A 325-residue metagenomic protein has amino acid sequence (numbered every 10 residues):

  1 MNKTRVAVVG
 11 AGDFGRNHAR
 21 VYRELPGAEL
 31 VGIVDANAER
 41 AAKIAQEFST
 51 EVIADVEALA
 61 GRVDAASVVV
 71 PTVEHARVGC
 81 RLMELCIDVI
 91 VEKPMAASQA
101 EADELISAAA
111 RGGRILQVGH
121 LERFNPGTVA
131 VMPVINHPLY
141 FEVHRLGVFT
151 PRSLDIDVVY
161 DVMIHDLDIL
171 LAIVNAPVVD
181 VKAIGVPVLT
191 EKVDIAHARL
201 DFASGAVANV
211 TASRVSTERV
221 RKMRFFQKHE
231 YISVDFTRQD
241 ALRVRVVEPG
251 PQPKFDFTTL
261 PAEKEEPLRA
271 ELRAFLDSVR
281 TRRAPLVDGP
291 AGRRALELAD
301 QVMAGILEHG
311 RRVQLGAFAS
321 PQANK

Functional and structural regions predicted by a protein language model:
M1-F48, L170: N-terminal Rossmann-like dinucleotide-binding module
H18, F48-I106: Beta-loop-alpha module in the N-terminal Rossmann-like domain of NAD(P)-dependent dehydrogenases, especially those
A36, T259-R273, V287: Active-site loop of classical SDR/Rossmann-like NAD(P)-dependent oxidoreductases, centered on the catalytic Tyr-X3-Lys
A54, V91, L116-V118, V234: Hydrophobic residues in well-ordered beta-strands that form the structural core
A65-V68, A274-K325: C-terminal helix-rich "cap/oligomerization" subdomain common to oxidoreductases
A96-S153: A contiguous active-site-proximal alpha/beta segment in oxidoreductase catalytic domains
G119-P126, F149-V178, A291-G292: Mid-domain beta-loop-alpha active-site segment that forms a flexible, acidic cofactor/metal-binding surface
L167-D240, R269-R283, S320-K325: Contiguous beta-strand/loop segments that form the cofactor/metal-binding neighborhood of enzyme cores
